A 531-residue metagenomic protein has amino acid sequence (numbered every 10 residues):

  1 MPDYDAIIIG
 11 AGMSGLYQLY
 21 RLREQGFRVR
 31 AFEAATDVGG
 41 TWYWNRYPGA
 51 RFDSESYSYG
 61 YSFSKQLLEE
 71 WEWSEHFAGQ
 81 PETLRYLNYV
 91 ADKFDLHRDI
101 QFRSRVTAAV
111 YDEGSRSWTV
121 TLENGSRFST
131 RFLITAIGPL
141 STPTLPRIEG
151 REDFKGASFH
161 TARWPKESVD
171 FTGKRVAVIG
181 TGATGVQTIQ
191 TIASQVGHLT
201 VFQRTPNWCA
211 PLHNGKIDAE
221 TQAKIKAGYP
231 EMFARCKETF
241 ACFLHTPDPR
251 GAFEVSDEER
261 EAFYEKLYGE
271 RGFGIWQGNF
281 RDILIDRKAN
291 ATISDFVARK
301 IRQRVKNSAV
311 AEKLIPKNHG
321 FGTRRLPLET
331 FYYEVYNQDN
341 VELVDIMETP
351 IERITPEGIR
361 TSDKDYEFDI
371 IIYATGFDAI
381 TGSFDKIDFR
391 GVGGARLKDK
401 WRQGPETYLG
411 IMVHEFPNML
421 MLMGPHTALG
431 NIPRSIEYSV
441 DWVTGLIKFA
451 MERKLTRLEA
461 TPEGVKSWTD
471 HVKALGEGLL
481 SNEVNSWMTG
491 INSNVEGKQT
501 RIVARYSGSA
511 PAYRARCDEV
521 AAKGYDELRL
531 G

Functional and structural regions predicted by a protein language model:
M1-A6, A11-E152, E167-S168, T181 (+2 more regions): N-terminal FAD-binding dinucleotide-binding subdomain shared by FAD-dependent oxidases/monooxygenases
R163: Flexible, glycine/small-residue-enriched loop-and-beta-strand segment within the central core of proteins
K174-I179: The substrate-binding groove and active-site-proximal loops of carbohydrate-active enzymes, especially glycoside
T191: Active-site-proximal cofactor/substrate-binding loop regions of enzyme domains
